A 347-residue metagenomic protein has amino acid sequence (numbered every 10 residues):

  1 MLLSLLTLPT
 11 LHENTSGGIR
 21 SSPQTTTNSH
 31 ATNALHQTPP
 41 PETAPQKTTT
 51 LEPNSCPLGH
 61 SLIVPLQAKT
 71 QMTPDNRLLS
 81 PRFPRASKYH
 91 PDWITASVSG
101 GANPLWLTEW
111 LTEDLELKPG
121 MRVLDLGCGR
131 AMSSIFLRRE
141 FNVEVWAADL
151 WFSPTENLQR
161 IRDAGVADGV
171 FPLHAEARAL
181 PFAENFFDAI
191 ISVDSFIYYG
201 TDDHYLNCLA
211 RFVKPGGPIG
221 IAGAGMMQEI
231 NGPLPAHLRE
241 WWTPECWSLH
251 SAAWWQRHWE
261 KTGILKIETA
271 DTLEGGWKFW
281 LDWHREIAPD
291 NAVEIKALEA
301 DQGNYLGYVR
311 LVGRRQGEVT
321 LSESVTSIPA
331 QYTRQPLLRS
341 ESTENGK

Functional and structural regions predicted by a protein language model:
A102-P119: Conserved alpha-helix/loop element of class I SAM-dependent methyltransferases that forms part of the SAM/SAH-binding
L124, R130-A179: Class I SAM-dependent methyltransferase SAM/SAH-binding core
R178-A189: A short acidic, Gly/Pro-enriched loop at the edge of an enzyme's catalytic core that lines a small-molecule cofactor
A189-T201: A short SAM/SAH-binding and catalytic strip from SAM-dependent methyltransferases
D203-P218: A short glycine-rich, Lys/Arg-flanked "PGG" loop and its adjoining helix->strand segment in the class I
A224-C246: Short, glycine-/aromatic-enriched active-site segment of Class I SAM-dependent methyltransferases
W247-G263: Short alpha-helix
E268-K347: Conserved Class I S-adenosyl-L-methionine
